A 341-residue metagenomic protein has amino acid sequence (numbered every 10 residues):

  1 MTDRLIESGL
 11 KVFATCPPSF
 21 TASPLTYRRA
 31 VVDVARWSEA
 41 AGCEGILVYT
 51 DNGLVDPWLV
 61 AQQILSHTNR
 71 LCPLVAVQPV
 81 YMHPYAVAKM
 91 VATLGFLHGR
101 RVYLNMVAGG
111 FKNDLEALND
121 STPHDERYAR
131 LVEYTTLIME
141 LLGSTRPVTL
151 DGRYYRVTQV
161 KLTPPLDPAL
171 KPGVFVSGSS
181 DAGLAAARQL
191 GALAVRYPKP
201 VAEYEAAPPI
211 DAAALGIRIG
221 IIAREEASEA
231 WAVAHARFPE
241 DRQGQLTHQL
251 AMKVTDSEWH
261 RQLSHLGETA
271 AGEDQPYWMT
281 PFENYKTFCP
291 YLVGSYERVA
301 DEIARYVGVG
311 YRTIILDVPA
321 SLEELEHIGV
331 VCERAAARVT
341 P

Functional and structural regions predicted by a protein language model:
M1-R70, K171-P172: N-terminal beta1-alpha1-beta2 module of alpha/beta enzyme domains
T2-I6, L118, H124-L166, V201-V307: An alpha-helical appendage that flanks or caps ligand/catalytic pockets
I6-C16, I46-V48, C72-V77, V102-M106 (+4 more regions): Hydrophobic faces of well-ordered beta-strands that scaffold small-molecule active sites in alpha/beta enzyme cores
G9-R29, A76-V80, P84, S121 (+3 more regions): Active-site mouth loops of central-metabolism enzymes
A30-Y49, A186-R196, R305-Y311: Catalytic domains of carbohydrate-active enzymes, especially glycoside hydrolases
S38, G42, I64, L94 (+6 more regions): Conserved, mostly hydrophobic/aromatic
L54-A61, P198-D211, L322-E326: Active-site-adjacent beta->alpha loops and helix N-cap segments on the catalytic face of soluble alpha/beta enzymes
P57-Q78, R130, Y134, V330-P341: Alpha-helix-loop-beta-strand connector modules within alpha/beta enzyme cores
